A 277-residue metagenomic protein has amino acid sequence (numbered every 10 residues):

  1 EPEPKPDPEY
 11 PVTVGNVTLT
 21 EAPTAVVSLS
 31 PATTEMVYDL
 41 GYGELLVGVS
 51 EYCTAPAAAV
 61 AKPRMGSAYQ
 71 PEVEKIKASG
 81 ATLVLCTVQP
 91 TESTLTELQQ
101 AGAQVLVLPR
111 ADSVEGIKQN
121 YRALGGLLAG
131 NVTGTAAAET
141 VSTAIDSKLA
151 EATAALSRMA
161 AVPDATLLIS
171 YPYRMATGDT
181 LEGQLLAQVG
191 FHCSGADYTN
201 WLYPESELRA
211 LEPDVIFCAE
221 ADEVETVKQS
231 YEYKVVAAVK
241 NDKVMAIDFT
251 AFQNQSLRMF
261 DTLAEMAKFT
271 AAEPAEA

Functional and structural regions predicted by a protein language model:
E1-T34, A78, N131-T166, L211-V215 (+1 more regions): Bacterial Sec-exported substrate-binding components of ABC uptake systems
T24-P90, D197: A short, structured surface patch at a secondary-structure boundary
S30, V88-Q89, R110, Y171 (+4 more regions): Short secondary-structure boundary segments
E51-A55, M175-Y203: Alpha-helical, coiled-coil/dimerization segments enriched in small aliphatic residues
P71, E115-G126, C218-A277: Structured C-terminal subdomain patch of bacterial secreted/periplasmic proteins
V73-G80, T96-A101, Y203-V215: Short helices/loops that flank or line small-molecule/ion binding pockets
P90-Q100, A210, V215-K234: A ligand-binding cleft/hinge motif common to bilobed small-molecule-binding domains
S93, L106-G125, P163-G183: Extracytoplasmic ligand-binding site segments that recognize negatively charged/polar headgroups
